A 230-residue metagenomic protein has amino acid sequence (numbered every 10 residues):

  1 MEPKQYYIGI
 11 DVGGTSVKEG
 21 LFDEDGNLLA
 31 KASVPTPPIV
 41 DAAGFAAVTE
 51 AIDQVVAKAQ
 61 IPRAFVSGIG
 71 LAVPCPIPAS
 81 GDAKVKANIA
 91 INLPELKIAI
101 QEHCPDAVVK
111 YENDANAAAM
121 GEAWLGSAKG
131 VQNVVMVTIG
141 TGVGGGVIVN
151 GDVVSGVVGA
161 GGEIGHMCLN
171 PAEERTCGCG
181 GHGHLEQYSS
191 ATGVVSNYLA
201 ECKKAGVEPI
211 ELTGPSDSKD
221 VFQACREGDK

Functional and structural regions predicted by a protein language model:
E2-E50, D82-K84, G159: Short glycine-rich, Thr/Ser-proximal phosphate-binding strand/loop in the N-terminal lobe of ATP-dependent enzymes
Y7-D11, V66-G70, K110, V134-T138 (+2 more regions): Short glycine-aspartate micro-motif
E19, V34, L71, I100 (+1 more regions): Residue-level signal for inorganic ion chemistry
E24-D25, A79, V149-N150, R226: Short, ordered coil/turn segments that flank beta-strands lining enzyme active or ligand-binding pockets
K31, P78-D82, A172-C179: Acidic/polar active-site rim loop that often engages polyanionic ligands
A42-T49, D53, A57, A64-I69 (+1 more regions): Glycine-rich phosphate-binding loop and adjoining helix at the ATP-binding site of ATP-dependent phosphoryl-transfer
K129-Y188: Glycine-rich phosphate-binding loop of actin/hexokinase-like ATP-binding domains
L185-K230: A mobile "lid/hinge" subdomain adjacent to the ATP/sugar-phosphate binding pocket shared across diverse ATP-dependent
